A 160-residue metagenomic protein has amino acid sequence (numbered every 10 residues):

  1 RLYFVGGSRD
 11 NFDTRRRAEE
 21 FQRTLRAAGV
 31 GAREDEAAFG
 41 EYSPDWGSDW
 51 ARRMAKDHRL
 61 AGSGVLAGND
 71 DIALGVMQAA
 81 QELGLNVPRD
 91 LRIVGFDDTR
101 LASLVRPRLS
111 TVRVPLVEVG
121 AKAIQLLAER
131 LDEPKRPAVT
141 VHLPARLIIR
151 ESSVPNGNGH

Functional and structural regions predicted by a protein language model:
R1-H160: Bacterial carbohydrate/catabolite-sensing allosteric modules
